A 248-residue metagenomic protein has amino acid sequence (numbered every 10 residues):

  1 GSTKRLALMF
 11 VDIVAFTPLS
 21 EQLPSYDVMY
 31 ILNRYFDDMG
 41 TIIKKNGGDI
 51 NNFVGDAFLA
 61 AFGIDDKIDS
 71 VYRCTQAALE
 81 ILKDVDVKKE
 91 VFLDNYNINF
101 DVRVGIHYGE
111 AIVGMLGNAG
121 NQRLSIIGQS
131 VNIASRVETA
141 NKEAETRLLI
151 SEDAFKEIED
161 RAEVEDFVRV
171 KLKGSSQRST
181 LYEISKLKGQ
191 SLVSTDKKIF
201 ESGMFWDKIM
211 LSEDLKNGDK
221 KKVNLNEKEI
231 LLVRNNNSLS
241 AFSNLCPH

Functional and structural regions predicted by a protein language model:
S2-Q76, L124: Catalytic NTP-binding/metal-coordinating core of nucleotidyl cyclase/transferase enzymes
L8, F58, V102-Y108, L181: A structural signal for short, well-ordered beta-strand segments
D12, I106, C246-H248: Conserved S/T- and glycine-rich ATP-binding loop of Class I adenylate-forming
L32-G48, I64-V104, Y108, Q129-A140: Alpha-helical scaffold within the catalytic cores of cyclic-nucleotide enzymes
A111, A134, K142-I199: Cytosolic regulatory/linker segments at or just downstream of nucleotide-handling modules in signal-transduction
I199-P247: N-terminal pre-ligand scaffold of iron-sulfur
